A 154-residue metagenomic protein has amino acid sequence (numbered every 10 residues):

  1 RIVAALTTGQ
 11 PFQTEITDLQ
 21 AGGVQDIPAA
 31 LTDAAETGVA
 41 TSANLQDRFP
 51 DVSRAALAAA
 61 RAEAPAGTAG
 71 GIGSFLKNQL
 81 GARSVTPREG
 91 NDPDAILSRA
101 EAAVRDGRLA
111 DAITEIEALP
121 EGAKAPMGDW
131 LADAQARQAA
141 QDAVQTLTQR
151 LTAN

Functional and structural regions predicted by a protein language model:
R1-N154: Polar alpha-helical coiled-coil and adjacent low-complexity
